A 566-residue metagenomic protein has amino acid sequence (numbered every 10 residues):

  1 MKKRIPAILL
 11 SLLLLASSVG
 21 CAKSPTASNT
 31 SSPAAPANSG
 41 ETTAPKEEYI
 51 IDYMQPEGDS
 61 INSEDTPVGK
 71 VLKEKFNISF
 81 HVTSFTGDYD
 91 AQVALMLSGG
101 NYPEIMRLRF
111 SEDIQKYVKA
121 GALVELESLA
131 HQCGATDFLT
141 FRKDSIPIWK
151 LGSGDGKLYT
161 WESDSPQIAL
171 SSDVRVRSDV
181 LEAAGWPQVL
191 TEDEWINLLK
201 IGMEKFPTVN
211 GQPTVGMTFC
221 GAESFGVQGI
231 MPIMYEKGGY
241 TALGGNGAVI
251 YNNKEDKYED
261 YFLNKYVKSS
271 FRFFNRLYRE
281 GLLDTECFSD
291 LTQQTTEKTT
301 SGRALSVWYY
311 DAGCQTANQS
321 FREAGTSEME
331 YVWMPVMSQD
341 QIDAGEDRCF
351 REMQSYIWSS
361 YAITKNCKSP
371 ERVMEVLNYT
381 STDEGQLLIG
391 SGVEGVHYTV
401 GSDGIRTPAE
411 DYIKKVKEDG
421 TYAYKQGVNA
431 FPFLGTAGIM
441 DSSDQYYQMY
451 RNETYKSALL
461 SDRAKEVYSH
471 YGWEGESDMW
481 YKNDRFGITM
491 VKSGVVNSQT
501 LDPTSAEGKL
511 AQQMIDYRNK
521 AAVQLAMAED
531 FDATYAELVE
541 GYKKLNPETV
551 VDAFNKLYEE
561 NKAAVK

Functional and structural regions predicted by a protein language model:
K2, L9-L10, L14, S18-K566: Extracytoplasmic/secretory soluble proteins
